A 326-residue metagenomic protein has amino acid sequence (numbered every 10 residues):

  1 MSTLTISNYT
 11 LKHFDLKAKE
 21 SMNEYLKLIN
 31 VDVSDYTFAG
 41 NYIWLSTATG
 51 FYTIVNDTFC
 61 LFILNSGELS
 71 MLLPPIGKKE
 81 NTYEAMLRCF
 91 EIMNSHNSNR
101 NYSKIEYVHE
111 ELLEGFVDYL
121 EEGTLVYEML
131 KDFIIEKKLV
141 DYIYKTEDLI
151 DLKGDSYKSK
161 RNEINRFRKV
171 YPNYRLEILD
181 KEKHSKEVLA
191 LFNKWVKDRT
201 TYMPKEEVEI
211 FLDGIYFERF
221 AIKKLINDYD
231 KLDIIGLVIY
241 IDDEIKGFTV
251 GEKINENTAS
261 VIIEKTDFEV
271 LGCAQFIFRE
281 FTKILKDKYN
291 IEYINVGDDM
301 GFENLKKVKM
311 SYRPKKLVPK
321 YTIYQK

Functional and structural regions predicted by a protein language model:
S2-D57: Amide-forming acyltransferase catalytic core, primarily the GNAT-like/NAT-type and related acyltransferase folds
F38-F116, Y240-F268: Conserved donor-binding loop and adjoining core beta-sheet/short helix segment in diverse acyl/aminoacyl transferases
N81-I92, K160-E163, E218-I222: Well-ordered, non-membrane alpha-helical segments in soluble/globular domains
K104-E106, R175-E177, E292-V296: Short catalytic-loop micro-motif centered on adjacent basic/acidic residues
L113-F133, N162, M300-L317: Conserved active-site alpha-helix within GNAT-family acetyltransferase domains
T124-E206: Acyltransferase donor/substrate-recognition loop-hinge adjacent to the catalytic core
E182-E244: Short, conserved active-site entrance elements at the starts or edges of catalytic domains
I234-K326: Aromatic (often tryptophan-rich) hydrophobic motifs at membrane interfaces
